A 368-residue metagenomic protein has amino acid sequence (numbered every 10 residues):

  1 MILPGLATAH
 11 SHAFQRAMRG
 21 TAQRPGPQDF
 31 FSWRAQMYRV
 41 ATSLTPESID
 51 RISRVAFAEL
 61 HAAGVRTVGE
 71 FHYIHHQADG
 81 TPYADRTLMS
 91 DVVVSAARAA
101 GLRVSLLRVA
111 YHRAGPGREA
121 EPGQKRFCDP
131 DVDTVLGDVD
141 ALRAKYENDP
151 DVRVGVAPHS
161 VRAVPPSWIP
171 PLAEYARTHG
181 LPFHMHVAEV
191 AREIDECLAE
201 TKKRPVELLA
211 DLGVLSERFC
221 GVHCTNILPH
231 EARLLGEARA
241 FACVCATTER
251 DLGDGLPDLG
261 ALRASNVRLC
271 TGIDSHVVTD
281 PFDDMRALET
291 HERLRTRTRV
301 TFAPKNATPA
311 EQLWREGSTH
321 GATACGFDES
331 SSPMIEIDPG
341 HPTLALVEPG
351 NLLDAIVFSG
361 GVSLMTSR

Functional and structural regions predicted by a protein language model:
M1-A35, E47, R54, A58-R66 (+1 more regions): Replace "His-x-His-based motif
G5-A9, V68-E70, V104-R108, V154-P158 (+4 more regions): Hydrophobic faces of well-ordered beta-strands that scaffold small-molecule active sites in alpha/beta enzyme cores
A17-R51, Q77-R86, R113-D133, A191-R218 (+2 more regions): Active-site gating loops and adjacent loop-to-helix segments of metal-dependent hydrolytic enzymes
G20-T21, A191-K203, E231-G236, G253-L262 (+3 more regions): Histidine/acidic-residue-rich catalytic or RNA/ligand-binding cores of hydrolases and nuclease-related proteins
D79-T225: Metal-coordinating catalytic core of metallo-dependent amide/deamination hydrolases
Y175-P182, V214-E217, L234-C243, A264-L269 (+1 more regions): Glycine-enriched alpha-helix->loop->beta-strand junction motifs that scaffold or abut catalytic
F183-V190, C243, L252-G255, G260-A287 (+1 more regions): Short acidic/histidine-rich active-site segments
P333-R368: C-terminal cap of metal-dependent C-N hydrolases
